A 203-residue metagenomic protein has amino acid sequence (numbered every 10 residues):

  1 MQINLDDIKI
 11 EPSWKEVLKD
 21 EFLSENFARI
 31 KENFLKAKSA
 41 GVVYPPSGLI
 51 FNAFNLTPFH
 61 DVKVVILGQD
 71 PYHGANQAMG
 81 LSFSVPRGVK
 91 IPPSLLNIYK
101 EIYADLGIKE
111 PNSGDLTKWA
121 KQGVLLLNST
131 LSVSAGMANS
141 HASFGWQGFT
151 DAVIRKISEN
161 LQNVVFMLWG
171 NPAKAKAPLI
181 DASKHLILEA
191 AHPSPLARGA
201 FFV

Functional and structural regions predicted by a protein language model:
D6-L18: Generic N-terminal amphipathic, Lys/Arg-enriched alpha-helix
I8, D20-L168, P172-D181, L186-A191 (+1 more regions): A polyanion-binding, active-site-adjacent surface
F201-V203: Short, surface-exposed amphipathic charged segments that create phosphate/polyanion-binding patches used for binding
